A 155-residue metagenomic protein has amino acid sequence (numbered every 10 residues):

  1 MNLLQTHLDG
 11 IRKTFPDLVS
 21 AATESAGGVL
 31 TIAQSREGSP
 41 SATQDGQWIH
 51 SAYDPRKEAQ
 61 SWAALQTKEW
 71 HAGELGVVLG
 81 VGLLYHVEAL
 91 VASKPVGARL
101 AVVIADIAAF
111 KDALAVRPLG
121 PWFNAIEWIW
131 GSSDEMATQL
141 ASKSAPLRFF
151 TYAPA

Functional and structural regions predicted by a protein language model:
M1-A155: N-terminal donor/sugar-recognition subdomains of glycan-related enzymes, prototypically the membrane-proximal stem
